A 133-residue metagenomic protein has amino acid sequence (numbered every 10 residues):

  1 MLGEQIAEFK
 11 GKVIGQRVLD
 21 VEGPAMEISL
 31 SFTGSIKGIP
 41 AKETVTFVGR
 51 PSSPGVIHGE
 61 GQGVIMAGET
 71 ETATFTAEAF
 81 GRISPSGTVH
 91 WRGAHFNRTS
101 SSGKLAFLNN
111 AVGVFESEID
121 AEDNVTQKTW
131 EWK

Functional and structural regions predicted by a protein language model:
M1-K133: Beta-strand-enriched cores of mature, soluble protein domains
